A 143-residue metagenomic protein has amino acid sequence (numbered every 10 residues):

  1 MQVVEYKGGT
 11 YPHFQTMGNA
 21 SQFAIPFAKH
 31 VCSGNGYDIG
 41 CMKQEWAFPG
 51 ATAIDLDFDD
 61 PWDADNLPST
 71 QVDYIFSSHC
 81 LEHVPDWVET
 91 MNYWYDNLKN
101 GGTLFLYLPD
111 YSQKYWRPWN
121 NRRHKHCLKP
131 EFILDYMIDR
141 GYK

Functional and structural regions predicted by a protein language model:
M1-Y74, E89-M91, R123: Conserved N-terminal segment of class I S-adenosyl-L-methionine
Y11-Q15, P26, H30-V31, P85-K143: S-adenosyl-L-methionine-dependent methyltransferase catalytic module, highlighting the catalytic core
M42-W46, E82, D110-Q113: Short, solvent-exposed loop/turn segments at secondary-structure junctions
L56-D57, S78, Y107-S112: Short loop/turn segments at strand-loop or loop-helix junctions that form parts of catalytic or ligand-binding pockets
Y74-C80: A short beta-strand submotif of the Rossmann-like class I SAM-dependent methyltransferase core that lines
